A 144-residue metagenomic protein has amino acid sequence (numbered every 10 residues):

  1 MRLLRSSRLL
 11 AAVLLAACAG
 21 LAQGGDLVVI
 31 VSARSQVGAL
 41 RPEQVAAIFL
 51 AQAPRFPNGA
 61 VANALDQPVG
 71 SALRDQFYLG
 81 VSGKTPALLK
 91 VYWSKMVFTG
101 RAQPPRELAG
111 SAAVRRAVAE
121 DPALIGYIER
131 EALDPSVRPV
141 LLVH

Functional and structural regions predicted by a protein language model:
M1-A11: Bacterial N-terminal signal peptides that target proteins for export
A17-A19: N-terminal signal peptide c-region/cleavage motif recognized by signal peptidases
G25-H144: Exported/periplasmic ABC-transporter solute-binding proteins
